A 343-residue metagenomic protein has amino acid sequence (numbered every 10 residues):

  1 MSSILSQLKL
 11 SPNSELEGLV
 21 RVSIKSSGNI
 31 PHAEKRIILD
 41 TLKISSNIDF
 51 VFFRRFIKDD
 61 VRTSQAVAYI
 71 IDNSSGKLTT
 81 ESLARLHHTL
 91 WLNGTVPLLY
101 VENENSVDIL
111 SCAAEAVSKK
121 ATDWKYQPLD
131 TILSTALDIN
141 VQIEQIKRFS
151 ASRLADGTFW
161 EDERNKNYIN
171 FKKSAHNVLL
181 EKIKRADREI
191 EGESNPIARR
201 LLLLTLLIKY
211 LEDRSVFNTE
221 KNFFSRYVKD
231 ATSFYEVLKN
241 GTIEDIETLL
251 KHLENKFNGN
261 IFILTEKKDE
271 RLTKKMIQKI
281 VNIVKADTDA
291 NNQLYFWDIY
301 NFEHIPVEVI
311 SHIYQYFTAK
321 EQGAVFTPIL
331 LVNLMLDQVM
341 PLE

Functional and structural regions predicted by a protein language model:
S2-Y210, S215, M276-S311, K320-E321: Short, basic/polar, glycine-containing "phosphate-handling" surface segments that engage DNA
R199, V216-A231: Short, glycine/acidic-rich hinge or "gate" loops at secondary-structure transitions that mediate conformational
T219, I305-E308, P328-I329: Surface-exposed loop/turn and secondary-structure junction residues enriched for glycine/proline
F224, V228-T318: Long recognition/docking surfaces used for binding and targeting
H312-L330: Class I SAM-dependent transferase core
V325-E343: Conserved S-adenosyl-L-methionine
